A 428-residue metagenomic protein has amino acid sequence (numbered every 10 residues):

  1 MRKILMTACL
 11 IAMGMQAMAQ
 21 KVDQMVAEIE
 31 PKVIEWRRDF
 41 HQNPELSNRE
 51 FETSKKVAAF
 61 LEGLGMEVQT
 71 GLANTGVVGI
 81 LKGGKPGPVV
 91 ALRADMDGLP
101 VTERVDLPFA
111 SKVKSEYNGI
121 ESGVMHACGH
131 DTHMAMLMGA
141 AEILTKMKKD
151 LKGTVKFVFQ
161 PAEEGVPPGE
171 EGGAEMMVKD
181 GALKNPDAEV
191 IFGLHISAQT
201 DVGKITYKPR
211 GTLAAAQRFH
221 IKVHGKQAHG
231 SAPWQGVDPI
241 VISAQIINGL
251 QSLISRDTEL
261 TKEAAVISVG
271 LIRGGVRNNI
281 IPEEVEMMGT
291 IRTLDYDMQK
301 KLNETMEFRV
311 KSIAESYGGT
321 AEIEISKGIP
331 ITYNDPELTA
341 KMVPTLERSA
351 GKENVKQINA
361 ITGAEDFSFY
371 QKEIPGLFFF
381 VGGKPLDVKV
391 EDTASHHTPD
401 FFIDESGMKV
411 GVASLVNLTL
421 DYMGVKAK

Functional and structural regions predicted by a protein language model:
M1-I4: Positively charged n-region of N-terminal signal peptides that target proteins for export
M6-T7, A17, T419: Cleavable N-terminal signal peptides
L10-M18, I29: Hydrophobic h-region of N-terminal signal peptides that target proteins for export in Gram-negative bacteria
Q20-M125, A135-K152: Acidic/His- and Gly-rich active-site-bordering loop/insert found across diverse amide/peptide-bond hydrolases
F40, G79, L92, H130 (+8 more regions): Divalent metal-coordination and catalytic microenvironments
G63, A244-K428: Metal-dependent amide/peptide-bond hydrolase catalytic core, centered on the "pita-bread" metallohydrolase fold
K114-M125, D131-T132, I143-L271, V276-I280: Histidine/acidic-residue-rich, glycine-tolerant segments that coordinate divalent metal ions
